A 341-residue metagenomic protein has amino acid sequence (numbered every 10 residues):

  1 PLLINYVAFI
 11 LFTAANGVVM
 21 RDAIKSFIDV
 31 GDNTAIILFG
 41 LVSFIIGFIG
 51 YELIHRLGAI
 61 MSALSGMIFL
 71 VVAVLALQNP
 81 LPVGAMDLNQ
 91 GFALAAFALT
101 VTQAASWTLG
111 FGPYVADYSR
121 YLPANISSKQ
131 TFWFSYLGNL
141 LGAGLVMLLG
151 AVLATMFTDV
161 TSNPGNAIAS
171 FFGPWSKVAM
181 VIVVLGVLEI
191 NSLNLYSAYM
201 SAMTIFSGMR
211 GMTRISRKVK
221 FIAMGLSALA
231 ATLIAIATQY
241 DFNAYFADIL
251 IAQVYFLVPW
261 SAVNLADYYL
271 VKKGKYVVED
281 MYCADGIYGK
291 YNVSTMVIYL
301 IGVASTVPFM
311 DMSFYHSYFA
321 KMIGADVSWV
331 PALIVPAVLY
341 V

Functional and structural regions predicted by a protein language model:
P1, N16-T34, P123, N194-G225 (+1 more regions): Helix-loop-helix connectors at the membrane interface of multi-pass transporters/channels
L2-L3, F27-I49, A63-V74, A104-V115 (+2 more regions): Transmembrane alpha-helical segments of multi-pass small-molecule transport proteins
D22-I36, E52-M61, P164-A179, L185 (+3 more regions): Transmembrane helix-loop boundary segments of multi-pass membrane transporters
V30, L64-N89, A104-L109, L149-M156 (+2 more regions): Hydrophobic alpha-helical segments and their helix-loop junctions in multi-pass secondary transporters
T34, L38-F39, S43-A76, G91-F92 (+2 more regions): Membrane-interface loop-to-helix entry segments
A73-N79, N89-L153, W175-L195, Y288-T306: Hydrophobic, membrane-embedded alpha-helices of multi-pass small-molecule transporters
S192, I205-Y240, I287-V307: Loop-to-transmembrane helix boundary motifs in multi-pass membrane proteins
F221, W260-A337: C-terminal membrane-solvent junction of multi-pass transporters and transport-like membrane proteins
